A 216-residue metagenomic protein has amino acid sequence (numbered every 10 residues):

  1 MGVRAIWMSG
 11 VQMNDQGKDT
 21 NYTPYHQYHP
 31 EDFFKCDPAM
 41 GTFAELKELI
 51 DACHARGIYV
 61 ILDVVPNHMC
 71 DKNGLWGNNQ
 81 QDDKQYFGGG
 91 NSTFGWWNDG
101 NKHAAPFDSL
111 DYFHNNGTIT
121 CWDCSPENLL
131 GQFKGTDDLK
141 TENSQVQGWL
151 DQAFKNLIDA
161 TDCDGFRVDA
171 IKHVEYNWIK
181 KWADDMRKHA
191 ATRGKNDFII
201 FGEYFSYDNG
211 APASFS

Functional and structural regions predicted by a protein language model:
M1, N143-A160: Short, acidic/polar
M1-Y59, F133: N-terminal structural segment of carbohydrate-active enzymes
I6-M8, V60-L62, F166, I200-G202: Hydrophobic faces of well-ordered beta-strands that scaffold small-molecule active sites in alpha/beta enzyme cores
Q12-D15, P66-D71, K172-V174, F205-N209: Solvent-exposed loop/turn segments at secondary-structure junctions within structured extracellular/periplasmic domains
Q16-P30, N67-C124, F215-S216: Aromatic- and acidic-residue-enriched segments that line the glycan-binding/catalytic groove of carbohydrate-active
Q27-F43, Q132-Q147, D164-V174: The substrate-binding groove and active-site-proximal loops of carbohydrate-active enzymes, especially glycoside
Y28, I50, H54, Q152-S216: Active-site-proximal helices and loops of the catalytic beta/alpha 8
H114-S144: Alpha-helix-centered segments that form part of catalytic cores
